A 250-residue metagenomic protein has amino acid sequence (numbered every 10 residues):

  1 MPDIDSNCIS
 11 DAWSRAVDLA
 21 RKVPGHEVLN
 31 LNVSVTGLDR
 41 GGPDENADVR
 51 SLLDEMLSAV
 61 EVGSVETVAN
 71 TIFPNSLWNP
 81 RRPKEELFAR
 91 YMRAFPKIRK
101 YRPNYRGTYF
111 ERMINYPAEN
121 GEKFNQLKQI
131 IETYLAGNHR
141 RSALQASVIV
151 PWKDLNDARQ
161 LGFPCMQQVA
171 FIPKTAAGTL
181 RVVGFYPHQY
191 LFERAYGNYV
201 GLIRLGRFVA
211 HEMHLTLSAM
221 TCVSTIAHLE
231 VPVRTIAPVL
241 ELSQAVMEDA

Functional and structural regions predicted by a protein language model:
M1-A250: Terminal, non-catalytic protein-protein interaction segments that mediate quaternary/complex assembly
